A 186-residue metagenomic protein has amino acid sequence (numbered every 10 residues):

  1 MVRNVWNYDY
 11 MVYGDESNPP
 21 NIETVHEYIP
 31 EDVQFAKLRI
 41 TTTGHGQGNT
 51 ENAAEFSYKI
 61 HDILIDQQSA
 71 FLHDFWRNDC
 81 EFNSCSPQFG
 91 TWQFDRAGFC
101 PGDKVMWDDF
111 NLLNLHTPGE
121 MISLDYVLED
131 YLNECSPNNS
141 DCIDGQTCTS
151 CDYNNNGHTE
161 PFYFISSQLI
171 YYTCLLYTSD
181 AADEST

Functional and structural regions predicted by a protein language model:
M1-L176: Beta-strand-rich recognition domains
H45, S185-T186: Generic hydrophobic alpha-helical segments
Y177-S185: Conserved small/polar residues in nucleotide/adenosyl-binding loops
